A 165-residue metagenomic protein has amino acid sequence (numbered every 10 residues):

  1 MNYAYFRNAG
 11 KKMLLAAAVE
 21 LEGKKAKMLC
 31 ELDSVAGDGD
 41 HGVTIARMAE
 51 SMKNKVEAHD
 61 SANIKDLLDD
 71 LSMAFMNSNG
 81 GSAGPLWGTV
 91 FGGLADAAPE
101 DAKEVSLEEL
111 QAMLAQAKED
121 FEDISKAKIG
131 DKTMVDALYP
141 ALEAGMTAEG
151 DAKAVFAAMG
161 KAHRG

Functional and structural regions predicted by a protein language model:
M1-G165: N-terminal loops that bind phosphate or other acidic moieties and the adjacent beta-alpha structural core
